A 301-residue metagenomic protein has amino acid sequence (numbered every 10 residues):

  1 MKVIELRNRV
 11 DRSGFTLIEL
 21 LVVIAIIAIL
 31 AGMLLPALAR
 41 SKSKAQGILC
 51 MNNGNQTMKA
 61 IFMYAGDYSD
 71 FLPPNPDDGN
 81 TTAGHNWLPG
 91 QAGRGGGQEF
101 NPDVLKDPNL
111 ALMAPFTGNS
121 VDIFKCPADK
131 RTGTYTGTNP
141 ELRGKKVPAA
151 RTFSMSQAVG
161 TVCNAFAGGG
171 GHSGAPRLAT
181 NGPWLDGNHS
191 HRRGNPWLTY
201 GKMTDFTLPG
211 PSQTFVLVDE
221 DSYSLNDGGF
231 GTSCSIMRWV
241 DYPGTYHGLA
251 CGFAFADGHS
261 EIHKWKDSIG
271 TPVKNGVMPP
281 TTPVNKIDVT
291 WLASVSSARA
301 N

Functional and structural regions predicted by a protein language model:
I4-N52: Amphipathic alpha-helical segments typified by the pilin-like N-terminal helix that continues immediately C-terminal
C50-N301: Short, well-structured segments within or immediately adjacent to enzyme catalytic domains that line ligand-binding
